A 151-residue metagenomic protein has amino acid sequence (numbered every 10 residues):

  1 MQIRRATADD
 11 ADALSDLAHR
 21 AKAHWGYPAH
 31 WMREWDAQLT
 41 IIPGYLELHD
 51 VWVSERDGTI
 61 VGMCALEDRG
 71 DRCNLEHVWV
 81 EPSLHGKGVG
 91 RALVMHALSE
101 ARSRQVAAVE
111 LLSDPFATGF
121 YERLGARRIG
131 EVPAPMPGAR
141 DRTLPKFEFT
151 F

Functional and structural regions predicted by a protein language model:
Q2-D16: A short beta-loop-alpha structural element at the N-terminal edge of CoA-dependent acyl/N-acetyltransferase catalytic
S15-I41: Conserved GNAT-fold acetyl-CoA-binding loop/helix
I42-V53, N74: A short helix-loop-beta-strand connector motif used in the catalytic cores of GNAT acetyltransferases and, in some
V53, T59-E67, N74-W79: Conserved beta-strand in the GNAT
L84, G88-H96: Conserved acetyl-CoA pyrophosphate-binding loop and the N-cap/start of the following alpha-helix in GNAT-like
A108-L112, R127-E148: Conserved catalytic-core motifs of GNAT/GCN5-like acyltransferases
Y121, A126: Conserved active-site tyrosine of GNAT-family acetyltransferases
